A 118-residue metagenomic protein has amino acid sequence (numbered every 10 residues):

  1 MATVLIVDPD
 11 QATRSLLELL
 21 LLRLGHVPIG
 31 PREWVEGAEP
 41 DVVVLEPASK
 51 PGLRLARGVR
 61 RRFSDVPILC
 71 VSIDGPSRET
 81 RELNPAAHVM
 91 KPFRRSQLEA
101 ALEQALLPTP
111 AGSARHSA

Functional and structural regions predicted by a protein language model:
V4-D8, P31, V43: Conserved sequence signature across two-component system core domains
D10-G30: Two-component/phosphorelay signaling modules centered on CheY-like receiver
L24, S64, L83-P85: Short, structured coil segments at secondary-structure junctions
G30-P31, C70: A structural preference for short, hydrophobic beta-strand core positions in alpha/beta folds
W34-D65, I73-E79: Conserved phosphotransfer microenvironments
R54, C70-M90, A100: Alpha4 helix (beta4-alpha4-beta5 surface) of REC/receiver domains from two-component response regulators
F93-A105: C-terminal output helix
E103-A118: The C-terminal output helix
